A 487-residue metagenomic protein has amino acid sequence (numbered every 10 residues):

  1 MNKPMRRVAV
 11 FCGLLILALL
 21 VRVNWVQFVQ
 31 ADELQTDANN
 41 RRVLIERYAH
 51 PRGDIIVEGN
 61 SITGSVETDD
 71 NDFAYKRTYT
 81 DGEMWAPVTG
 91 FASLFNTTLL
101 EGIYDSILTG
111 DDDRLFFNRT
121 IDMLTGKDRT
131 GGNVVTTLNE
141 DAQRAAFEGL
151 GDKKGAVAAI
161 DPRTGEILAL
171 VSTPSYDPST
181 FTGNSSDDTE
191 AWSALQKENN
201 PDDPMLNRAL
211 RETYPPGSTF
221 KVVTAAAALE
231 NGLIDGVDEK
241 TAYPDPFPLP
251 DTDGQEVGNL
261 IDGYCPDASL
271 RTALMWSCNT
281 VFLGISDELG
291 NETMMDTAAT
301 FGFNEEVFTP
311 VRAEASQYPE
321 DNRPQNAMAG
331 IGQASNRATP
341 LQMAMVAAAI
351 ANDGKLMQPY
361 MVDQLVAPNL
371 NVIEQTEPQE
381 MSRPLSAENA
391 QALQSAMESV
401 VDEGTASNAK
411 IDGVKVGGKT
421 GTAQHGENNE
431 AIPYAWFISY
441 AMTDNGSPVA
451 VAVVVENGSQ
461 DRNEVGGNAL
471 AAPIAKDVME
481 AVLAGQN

Functional and structural regions predicted by a protein language model:
M1-A156, V171-T213: Extracytoplasmic/periplasmic proteins that interact with beta-lactams or build/remodel peptidoglycan
R144, Q460-D461: Short beta-strands and strand-coil junctions in structured, solvent-facing domains, enriched
V157-D161: Cytosolic beta-strand hydrophobic patch enriched in CBS
L168-S218, V223-N457, G467: Beta-lactam-recognizing serine transpeptidase/beta-lactamase-like catalytic domain environment
I373-Q379, A471-N487: Short, gly/Ser/Thr-rich active-site loops of penicillin-recognizing serine hydrolases
N463-A469: Glycine- and acidic-residue-enriched helix-capping/strand-helix junction motifs
